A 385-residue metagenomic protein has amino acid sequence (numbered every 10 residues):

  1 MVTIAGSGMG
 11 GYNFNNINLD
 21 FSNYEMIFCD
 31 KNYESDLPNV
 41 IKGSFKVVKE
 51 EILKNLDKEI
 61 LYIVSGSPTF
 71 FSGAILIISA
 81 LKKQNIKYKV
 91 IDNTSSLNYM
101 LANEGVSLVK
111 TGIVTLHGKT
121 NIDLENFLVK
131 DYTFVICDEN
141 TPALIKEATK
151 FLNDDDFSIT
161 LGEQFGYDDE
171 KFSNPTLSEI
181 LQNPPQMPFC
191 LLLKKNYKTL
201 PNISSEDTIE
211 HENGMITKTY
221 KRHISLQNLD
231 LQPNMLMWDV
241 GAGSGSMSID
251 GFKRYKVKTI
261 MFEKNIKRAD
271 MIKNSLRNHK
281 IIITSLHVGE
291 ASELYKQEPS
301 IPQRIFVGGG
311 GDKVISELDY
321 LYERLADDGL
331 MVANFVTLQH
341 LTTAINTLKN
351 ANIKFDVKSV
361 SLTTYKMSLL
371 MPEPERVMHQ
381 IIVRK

Functional and structural regions predicted by a protein language model:
M1-I4, F14-N16, G43-K46, E59-I60 (+1 more regions): A contiguous loop/helix-start segment that scaffolds small-molecule binding in enzyme catalytic cores
M1-K89, N98, I260-I266, N274 (+1 more regions): Class I S-adenosyl-L-methionine
I4-G10, G66-D131, S292, A351-T364 (+1 more regions): Class I SAM-dependent methyltransferase SAM-binding "motif I" and its flanking Rossmann-like core
L191-K195, R304, M367-K385: Core SAM-dependent methyltransferase catalytic element
N234-G243: Conserved class I S-adenosyl-L-methionine
S244-K256: Conserved SAM-binding loop of SAM-dependent methyltransferases across substrates and taxa, primarily the Class I
A269-D270, L341: Short alpha-helix immediately C-terminal to the canonical SAM-binding loop
Y320-H379: C-terminal substrate-binding/active-site "lid" region of AdoMet-derived donor-dependent transferases
